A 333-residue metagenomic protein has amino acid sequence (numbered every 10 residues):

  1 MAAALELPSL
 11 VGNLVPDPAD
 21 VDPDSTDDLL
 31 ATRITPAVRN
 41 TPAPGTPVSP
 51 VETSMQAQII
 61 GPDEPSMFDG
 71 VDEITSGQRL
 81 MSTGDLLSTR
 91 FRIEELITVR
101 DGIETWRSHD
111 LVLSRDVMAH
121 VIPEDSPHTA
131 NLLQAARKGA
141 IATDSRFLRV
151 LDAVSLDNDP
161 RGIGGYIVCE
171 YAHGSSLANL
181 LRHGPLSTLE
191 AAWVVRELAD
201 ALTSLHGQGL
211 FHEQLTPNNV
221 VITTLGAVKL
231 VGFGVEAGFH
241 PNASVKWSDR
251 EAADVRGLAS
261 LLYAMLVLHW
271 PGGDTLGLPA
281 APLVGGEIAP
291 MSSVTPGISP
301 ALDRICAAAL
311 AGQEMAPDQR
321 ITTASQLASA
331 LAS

Functional and structural regions predicted by a protein language model:
I93-D101: Protein kinase glycine-rich loop
V99, S108-D116: Conserved N-lobe loop of protein kinases adjacent to the ATP-binding glycine-rich P-loop
V121-T143: AlphaC helix of the eukaryotic protein kinase fold
R149-G165: Short beta-strand micro-motifs within the conserved protein kinase catalytic domain, predominantly in the N-lobe
P160-S176: Conserved short submotifs of the Hanks-type protein kinase catalytic core that shape the nucleotide-binding pocket
V194-V195: Activation segment signature within eukaryotic-like protein kinase domains
L202, H206-T223, G232: Catalytic-loop of the protein kinase fold
N242-A332: C-terminal lobe helix-coil module of Hanks-type protein kinase domains
